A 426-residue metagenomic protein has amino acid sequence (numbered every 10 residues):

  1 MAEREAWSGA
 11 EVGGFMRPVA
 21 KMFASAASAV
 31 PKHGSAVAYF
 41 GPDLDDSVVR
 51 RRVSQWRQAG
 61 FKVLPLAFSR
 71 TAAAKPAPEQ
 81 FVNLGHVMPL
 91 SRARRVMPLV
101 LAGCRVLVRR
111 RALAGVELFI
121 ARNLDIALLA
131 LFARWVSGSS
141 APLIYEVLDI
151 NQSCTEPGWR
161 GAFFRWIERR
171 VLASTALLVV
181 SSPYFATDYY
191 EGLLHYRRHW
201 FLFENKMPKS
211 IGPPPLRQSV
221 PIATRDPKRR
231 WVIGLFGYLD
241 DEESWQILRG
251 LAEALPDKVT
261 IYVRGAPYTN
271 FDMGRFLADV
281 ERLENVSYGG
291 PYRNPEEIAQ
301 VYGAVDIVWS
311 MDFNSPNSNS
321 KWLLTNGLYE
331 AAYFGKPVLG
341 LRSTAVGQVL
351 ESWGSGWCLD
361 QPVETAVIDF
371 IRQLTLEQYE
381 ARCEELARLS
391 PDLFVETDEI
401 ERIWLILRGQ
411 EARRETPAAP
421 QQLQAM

Functional and structural regions predicted by a protein language model:
M1-A73, A114, L177, E204 (+3 more regions): N-terminal subdomain of nucleotide-sugar transferases
A38, P221-E243, L248-A252, P256 (+1 more regions): Conserved donor-binding/catalytic core segment of Leloir-type glycosyltransferases
L101, A141-P142, N151-V171, K209 (+1 more regions): Nucleotide-sugar donor phosphate/pyrophosphate-binding loop at the beta->alpha transition of glycosyltransferases
C104-R111, L128, W135-V136, Y145 (+2 more regions): Membrane-proximal helix-turn-helix segments that form the acceptor-binding/catalytic region of lipid-linked
R169-P214, V349, I403: A short, active-site helix/loop in glycosyltransferases that binds the activated sugar's phosphate group
D240-E243, N294-Y329, G340-Q348: Nucleotide-sugar-dependent
R264-G265, M273-V301: Nucleotide-activated donor-binding/catalytic signature segment of Leloir-type glycosyltransferases, i.e., the conserved
Q361-I368, T375-A418: A charged, aromatic-enriched C-terminal amphipathic alpha-helix characteristic of glycosyltransferases across folds
